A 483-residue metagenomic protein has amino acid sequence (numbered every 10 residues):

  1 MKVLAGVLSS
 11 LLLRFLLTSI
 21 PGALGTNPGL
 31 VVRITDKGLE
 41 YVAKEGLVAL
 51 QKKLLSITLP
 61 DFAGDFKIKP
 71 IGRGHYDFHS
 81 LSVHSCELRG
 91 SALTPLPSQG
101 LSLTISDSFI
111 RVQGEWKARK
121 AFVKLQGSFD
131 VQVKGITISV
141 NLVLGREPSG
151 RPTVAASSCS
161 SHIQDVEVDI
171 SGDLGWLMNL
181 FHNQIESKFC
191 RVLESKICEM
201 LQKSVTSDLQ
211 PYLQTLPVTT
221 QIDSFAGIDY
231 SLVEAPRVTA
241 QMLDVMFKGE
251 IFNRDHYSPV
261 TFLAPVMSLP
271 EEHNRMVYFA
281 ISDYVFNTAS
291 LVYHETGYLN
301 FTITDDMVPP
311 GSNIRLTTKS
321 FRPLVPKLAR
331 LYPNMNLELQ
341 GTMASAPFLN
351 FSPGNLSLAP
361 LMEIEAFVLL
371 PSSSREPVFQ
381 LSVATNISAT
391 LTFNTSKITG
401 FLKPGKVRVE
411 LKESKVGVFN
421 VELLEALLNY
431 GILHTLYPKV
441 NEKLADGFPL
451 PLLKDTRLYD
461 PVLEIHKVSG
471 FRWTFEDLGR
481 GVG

Functional and structural regions predicted by a protein language model:
K2-Q113, H162-G483: Extended, low-charge, aliphatic-rich alpha-helical segments
L103-D107, V131-T137: Elongated alpha-helical scaffolds
F122-V131: Surface-exposed short loop/turn segments
Q132, T153-A155, C159: Alpha-helical bundle protein-protein interaction modules that mediate dimerization/oligomerization and scaffolding
